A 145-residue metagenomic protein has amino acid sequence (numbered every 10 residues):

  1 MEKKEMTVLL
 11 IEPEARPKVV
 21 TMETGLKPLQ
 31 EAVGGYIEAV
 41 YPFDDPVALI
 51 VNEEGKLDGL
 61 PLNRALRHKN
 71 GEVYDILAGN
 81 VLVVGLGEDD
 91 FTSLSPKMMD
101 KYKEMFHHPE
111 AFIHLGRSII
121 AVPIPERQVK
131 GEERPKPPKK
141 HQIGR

Functional and structural regions predicted by a protein language model:
E2-E132: N-terminal nucleophile
K130-R145: Non-Sec secretion/translocation targeting segments of pathogen effectors
